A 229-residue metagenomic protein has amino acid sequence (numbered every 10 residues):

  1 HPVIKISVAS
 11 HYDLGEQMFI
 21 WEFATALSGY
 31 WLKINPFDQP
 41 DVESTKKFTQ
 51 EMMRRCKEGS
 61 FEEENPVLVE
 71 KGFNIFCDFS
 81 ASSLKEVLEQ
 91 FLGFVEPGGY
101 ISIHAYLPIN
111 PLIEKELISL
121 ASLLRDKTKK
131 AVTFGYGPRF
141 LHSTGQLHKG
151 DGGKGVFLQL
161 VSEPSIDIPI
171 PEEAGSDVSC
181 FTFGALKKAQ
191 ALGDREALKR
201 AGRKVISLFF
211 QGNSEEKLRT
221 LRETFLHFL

Functional and structural regions predicted by a protein language model:
H1-L229: Phosphate-moiety recognition in structured ligand-binding domains
